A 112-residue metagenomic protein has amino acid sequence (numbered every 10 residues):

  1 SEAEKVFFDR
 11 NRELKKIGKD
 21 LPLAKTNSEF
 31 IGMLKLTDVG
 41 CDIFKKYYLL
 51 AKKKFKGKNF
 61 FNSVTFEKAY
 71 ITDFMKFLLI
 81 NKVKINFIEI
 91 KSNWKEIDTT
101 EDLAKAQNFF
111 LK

Functional and structural regions predicted by a protein language model:
S1-G57: Conserved core of the sugar-phosphate nucleotidyltransferase
R10-E13, V39, K46-K112: Left-handed beta-helix
